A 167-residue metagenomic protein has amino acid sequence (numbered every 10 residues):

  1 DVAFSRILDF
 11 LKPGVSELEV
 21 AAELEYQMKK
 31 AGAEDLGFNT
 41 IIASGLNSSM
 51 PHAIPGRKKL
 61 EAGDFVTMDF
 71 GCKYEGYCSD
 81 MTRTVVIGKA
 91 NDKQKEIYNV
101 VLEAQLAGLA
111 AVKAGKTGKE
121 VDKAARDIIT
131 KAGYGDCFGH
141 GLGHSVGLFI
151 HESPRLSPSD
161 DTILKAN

Functional and structural regions predicted by a protein language model:
D1-A166: Active-site neighborhoods and metal-handling regions in enzymes and metal-associated proteins
